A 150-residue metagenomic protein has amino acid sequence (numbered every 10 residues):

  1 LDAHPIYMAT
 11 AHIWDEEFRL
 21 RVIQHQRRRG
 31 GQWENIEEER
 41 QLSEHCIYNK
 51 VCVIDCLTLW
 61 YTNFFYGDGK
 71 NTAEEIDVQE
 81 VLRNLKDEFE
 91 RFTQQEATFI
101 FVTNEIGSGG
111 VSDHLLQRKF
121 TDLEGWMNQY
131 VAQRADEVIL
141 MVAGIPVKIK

Functional and structural regions predicted by a protein language model:
L1-I47: Conserved P-loop
P5, C52, E137-I139: Short, well-ordered beta-strand core segments
A11, L57, I106: Anionic group-transfer/hydrolysis microenvironments
W14, W60, G109: Feature marks short, surface-exposed loop/turn motifs that line or immediately flank catalytic pockets and channel
G31-E80: Helix-adjacent hinge/juxtasegments
N63-K150: Replace "adjacent to P-loop NTPase cores in ATP/GTP-dependent enzymes" with "adjacent to NTP-binding cores
